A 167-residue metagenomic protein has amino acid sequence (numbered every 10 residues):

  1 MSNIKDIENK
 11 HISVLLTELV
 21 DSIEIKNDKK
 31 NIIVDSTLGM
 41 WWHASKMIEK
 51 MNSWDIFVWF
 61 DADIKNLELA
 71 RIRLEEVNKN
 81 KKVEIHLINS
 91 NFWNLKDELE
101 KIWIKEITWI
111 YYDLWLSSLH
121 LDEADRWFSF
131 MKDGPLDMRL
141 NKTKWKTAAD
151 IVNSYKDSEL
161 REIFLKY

Functional and structural regions predicted by a protein language model:
M1-Y167: S-adenosyl-L-methionine-dependent methyltransferase catalytic core, i.e., the SAM/SAH-binding region
